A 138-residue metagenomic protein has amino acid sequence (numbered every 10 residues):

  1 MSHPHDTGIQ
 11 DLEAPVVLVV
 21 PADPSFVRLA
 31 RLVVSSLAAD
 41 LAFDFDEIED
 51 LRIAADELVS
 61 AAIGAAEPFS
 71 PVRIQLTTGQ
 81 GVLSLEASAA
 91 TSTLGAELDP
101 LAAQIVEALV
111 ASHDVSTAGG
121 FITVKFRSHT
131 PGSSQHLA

Functional and structural regions predicted by a protein language model:
M1-I53: Bergerat-fold GHKL ATPase/HATPase_c domain
M1-V17, A61-A138: Conserved beta-strand-loop-beta-strand hairpin that lines the nucleotide-binding pocket of ATP/GTP-utilizing enzymes
F45-F69: Conserved ATP-binding N-box helix of the HATPase_c
